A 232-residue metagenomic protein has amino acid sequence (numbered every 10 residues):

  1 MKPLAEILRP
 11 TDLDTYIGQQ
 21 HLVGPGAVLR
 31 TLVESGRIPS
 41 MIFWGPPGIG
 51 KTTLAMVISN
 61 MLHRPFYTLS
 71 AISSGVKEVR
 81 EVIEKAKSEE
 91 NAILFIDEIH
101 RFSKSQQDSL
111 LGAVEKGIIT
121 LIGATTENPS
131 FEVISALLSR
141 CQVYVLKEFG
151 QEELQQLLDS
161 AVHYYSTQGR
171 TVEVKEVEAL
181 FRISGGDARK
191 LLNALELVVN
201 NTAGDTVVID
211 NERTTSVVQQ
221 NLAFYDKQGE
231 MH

Functional and structural regions predicted by a protein language model:
K2, T31-L69, I83-K85, L111-K116: Walker A/P-loop
L22-A27, R64-I96, S103-K104: Short glycine-rich substrate-engagement loop in P-loop NTPases that contacts/grips substrate
R30, E34, K104-S139: Conserved catalytic/switch belt of AAA+ P-loop NTPases
L69, F95, T120-A124, V145: Structural recognition of the conserved hydrophobic beta-strand(s) that form the central parallel beta-sheet of P-loop
S70, Q142-Q155: Conserved AAA+ ATPase "SRH/arginine-finger" region at the nucleotide-binding site
R140, E153-Q168, N200-N201: Conserved AAA+ ATPase "sensor/coupling" helix adjacent to the nucleotide-binding pocket
E178-I183, R189-A203: C-terminal helical "lid" of AAA+/P-loop NTPase domains
T202-L222: Conserved C-terminal helix/linker of AAA+ ATPases
